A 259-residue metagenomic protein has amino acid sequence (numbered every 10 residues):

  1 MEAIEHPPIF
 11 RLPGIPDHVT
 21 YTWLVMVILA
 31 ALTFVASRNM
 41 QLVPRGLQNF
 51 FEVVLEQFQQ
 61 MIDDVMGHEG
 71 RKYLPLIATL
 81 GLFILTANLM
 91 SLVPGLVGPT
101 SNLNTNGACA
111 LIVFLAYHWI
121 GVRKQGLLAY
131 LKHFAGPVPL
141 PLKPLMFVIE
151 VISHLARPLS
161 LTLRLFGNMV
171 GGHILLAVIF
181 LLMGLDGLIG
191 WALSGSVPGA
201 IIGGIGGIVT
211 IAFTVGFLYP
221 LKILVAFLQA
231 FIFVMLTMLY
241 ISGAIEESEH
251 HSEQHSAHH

Functional and structural regions predicted by a protein language model:
M1-H259: Selective transmembrane helix interface/packing segments
